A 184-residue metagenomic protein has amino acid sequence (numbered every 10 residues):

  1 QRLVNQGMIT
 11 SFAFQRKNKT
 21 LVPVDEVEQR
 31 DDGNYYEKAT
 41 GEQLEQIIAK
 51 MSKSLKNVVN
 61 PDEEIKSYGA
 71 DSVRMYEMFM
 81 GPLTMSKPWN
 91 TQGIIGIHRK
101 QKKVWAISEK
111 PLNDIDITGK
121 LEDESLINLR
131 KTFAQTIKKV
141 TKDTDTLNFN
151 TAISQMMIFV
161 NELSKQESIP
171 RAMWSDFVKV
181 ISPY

Functional and structural regions predicted by a protein language model:
Q1, D62-Y184: Helix-rich, typically C-terminal accessory recognition domains appended to large enzymatic cores
L3-N5, I48: A structural signal for short, well-ordered beta-strand segments
N5-Q15, S182: Short, conserved secondary-structure transition motifs
Q15-A70, T84-I95: Conserved phosphate-binding loops in nucleotide/dinucleotide-binding enzymes
